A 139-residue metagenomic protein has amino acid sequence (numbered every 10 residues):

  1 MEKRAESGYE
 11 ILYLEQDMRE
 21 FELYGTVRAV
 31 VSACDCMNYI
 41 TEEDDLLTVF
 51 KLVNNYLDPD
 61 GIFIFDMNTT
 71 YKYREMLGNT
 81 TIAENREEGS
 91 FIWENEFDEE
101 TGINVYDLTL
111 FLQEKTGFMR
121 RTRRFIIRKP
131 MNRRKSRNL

Functional and structural regions predicted by a protein language model:
M1-R4: Conserved SAM-binding loop
E6-L23: Conserved SAM-binding strand-loop segment of SAM-dependent methyltransferases
E15, A33, I64: Generic enzyme active-site microenvironment
E22, N38-I40, Y71-E75: Short catalytic/ligand-binding loop motif for oxyanion handling, primarily in non-cytosolic enzymes, centered on
E22, S32-A33, L47, T69: Residues lining hydrophobic/aromatic ligand-binding pockets adjacent to catalytic sites
R28-D45: A short SAM/SAH-binding and catalytic strip from SAM-dependent methyltransferases
L47-I62: A short glycine-rich, Lys/Arg-flanked "PGG" loop and its adjoining helix->strand segment in the class I
I64-K135: SAM-dependent methyltransferase
